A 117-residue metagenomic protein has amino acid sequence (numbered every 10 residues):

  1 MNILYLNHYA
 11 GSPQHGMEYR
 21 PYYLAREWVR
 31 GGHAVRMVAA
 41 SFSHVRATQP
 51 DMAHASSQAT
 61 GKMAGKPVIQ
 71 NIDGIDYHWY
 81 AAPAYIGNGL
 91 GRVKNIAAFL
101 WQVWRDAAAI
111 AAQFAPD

Functional and structural regions predicted by a protein language model:
M1, D73, F114: Structured loop/turn residues at beta-strand edges in well-structured enzyme cores
M1-G65, I69-Q70: N-terminal subdomain of nucleotide-sugar transferases
I69-Q70, G74-Y77: A broad "ordered helical/assembly scaffold" signature
D76-D117: An amphipathic, basic-hydrophobic alpha-helix
